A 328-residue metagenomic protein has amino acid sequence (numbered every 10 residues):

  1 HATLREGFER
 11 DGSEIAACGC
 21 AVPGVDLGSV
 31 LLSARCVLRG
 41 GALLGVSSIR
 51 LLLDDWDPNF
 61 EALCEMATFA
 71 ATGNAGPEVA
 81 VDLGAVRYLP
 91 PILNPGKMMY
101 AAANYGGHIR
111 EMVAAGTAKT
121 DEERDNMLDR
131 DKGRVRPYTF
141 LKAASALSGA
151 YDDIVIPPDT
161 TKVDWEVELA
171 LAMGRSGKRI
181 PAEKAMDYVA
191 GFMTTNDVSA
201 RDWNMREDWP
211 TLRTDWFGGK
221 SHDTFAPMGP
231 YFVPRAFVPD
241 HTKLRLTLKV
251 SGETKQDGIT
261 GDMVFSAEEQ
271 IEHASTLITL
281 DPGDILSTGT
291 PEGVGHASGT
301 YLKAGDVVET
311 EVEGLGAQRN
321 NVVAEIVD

Functional and structural regions predicted by a protein language model:
T3-G7, A16-A42, A226, E292-D328: Charged, cofactor-coupling segments
T3-G7, I15, V22, L44-V250 (+3 more regions): Active-site microenvironments in enzyme catalytic cores
R10: Cationic, low-complexity basic patches in intrinsically disordered or flexible, solvent-exposed regions
L93, Y100, D281, K303-A304: Residue-level recognition of short, solvent-exposed, well-ordered loop/turn junctions that link secondary-structure
A143, G149-A150, L280-A297, T310-E313: Conserved metal-binding segment of the jelly-roll/cupin
A150-D153, M263-I271, T288-G293: Short, structured beta-strand/loop micro-motifs enriched in basic residues and often containing a Trp
P157-D159, A274, H296: Short, solvent-exposed loop/turn positions at domain surfaces that link secondary-structure elements or cap domain
P230, T254-D281: Glycine-rich active-site loops that engage anionic ligands at enzyme catalytic sites
